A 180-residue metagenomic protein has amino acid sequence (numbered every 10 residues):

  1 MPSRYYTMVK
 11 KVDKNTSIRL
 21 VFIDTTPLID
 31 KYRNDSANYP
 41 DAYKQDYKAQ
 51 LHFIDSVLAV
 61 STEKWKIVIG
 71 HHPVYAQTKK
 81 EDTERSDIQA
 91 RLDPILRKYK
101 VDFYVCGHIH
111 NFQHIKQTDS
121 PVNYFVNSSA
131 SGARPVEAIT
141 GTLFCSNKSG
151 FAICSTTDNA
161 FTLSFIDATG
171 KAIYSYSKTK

Functional and structural regions predicted by a protein language model:
M1-T62, D82-T83, R91-L92, R97-F103 (+2 more regions): Extended active-site neighborhood of metal-dependent phosphoesterases/phosphodiesterases
M8-K10, Y176-K180: Generic detection of short hydrophobic beta-strand segments and adjacent strand-loop junctions
T25, I69-V74, H108-I109, I166: Short, well-ordered beta-to-alpha junction loops that form the rim of enzyme active sites and present histidine/acidic
D35-A37, I166-D167, S177: Composition- and surface-driven signal marking solvent-exposed, interaction-prone regions in large proteins
V60-T78: Short acidic, glycine-rich surface-loop motifs adjacent to enzyme active sites
I67, F103-Y104: Hydrophobic "anchor" residues on beta-strands that sit immediately upstream of conserved functional sites
G170-A172: Residue-level signal for glycine
